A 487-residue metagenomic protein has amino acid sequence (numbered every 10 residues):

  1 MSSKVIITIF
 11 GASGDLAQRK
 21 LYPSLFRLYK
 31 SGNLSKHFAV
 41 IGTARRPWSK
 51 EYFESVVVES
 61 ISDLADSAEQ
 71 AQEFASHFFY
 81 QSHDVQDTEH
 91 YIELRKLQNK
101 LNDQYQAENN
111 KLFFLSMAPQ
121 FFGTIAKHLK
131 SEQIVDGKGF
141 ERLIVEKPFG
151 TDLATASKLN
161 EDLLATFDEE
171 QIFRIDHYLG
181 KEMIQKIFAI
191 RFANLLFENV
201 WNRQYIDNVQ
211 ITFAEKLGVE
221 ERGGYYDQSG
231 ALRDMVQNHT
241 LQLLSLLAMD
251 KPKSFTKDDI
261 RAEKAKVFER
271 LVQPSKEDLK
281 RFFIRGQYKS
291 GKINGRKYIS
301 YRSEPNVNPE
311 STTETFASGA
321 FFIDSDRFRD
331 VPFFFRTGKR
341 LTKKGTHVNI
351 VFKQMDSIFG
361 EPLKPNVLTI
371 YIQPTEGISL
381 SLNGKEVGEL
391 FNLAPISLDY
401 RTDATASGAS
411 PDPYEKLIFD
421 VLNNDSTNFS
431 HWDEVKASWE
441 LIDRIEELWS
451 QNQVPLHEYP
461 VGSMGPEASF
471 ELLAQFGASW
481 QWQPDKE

Functional and structural regions predicted by a protein language model:
M1-V145, F149-E487: Secretory/organelle targeting and membrane-embedding segments
